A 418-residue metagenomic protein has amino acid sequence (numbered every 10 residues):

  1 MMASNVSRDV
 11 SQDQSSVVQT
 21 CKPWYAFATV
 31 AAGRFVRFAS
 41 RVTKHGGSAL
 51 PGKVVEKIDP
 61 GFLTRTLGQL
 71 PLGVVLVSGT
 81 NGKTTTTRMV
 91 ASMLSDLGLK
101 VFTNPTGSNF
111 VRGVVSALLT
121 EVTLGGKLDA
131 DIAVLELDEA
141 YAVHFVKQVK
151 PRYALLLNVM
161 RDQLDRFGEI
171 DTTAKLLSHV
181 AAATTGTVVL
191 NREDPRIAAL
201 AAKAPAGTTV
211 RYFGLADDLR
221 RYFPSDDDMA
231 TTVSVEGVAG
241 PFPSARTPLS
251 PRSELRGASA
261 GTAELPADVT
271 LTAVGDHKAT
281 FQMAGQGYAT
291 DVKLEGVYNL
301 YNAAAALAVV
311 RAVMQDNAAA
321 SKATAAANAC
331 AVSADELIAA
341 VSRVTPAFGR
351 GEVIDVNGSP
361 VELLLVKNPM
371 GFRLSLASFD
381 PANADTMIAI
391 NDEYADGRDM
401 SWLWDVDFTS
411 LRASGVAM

Functional and structural regions predicted by a protein language model:
M1-V10: N-terminal acidic, proline/glycine-rich, low-complexity intrinsically disordered segments
D9, D13, V17-T209, A239 (+3 more regions): Phosphate-binding loop of NTP-binding sites
L97, Q148, A308-V313, S378-A382: Alpha-helix C-terminal capping segments
P105, F213-A216, I390: Residues at the C-termini of beta-strands that transition into short coil/loop
A130-A133, T184-V188, S359-V361, R412-M418: Short active-site oxyanion
V149-P151, D171, A204-A206, D227-D228 (+2 more regions): Short, solvent-exposed amphipathic alpha-helical segments in soluble enzyme and RNA/protein-processing domains
L156-V356: Acidic, Mg2+-coordinating active-site environments of NTP-dependent enzymes
A347, S359, L365-M418: Active-site beta-alpha connecting loops in nucleotide-dependent enzymes
